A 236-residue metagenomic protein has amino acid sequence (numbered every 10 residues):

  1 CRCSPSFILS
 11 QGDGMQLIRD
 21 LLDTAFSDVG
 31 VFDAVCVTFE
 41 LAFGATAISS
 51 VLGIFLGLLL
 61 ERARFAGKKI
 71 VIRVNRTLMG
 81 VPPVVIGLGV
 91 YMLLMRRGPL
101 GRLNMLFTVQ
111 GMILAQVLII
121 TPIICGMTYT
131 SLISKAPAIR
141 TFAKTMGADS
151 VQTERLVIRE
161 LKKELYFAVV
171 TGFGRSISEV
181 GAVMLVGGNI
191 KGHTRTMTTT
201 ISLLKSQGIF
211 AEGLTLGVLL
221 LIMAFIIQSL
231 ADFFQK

Functional and structural regions predicted by a protein language model:
F7-S10, G14-M15, R19-D20, I86-V117 (+1 more regions): Membrane-interfacial helix termini and adjacent extracytoplasmic/periplasmic loops of multi-pass transporters
F7-T46, L59-A63, K68, V157 (+1 more regions): Periplasmic/extracellular loop-to-transmembrane helix junction in inner-membrane transport proteins
L17-G30, M184-F233: Interhelical loop and adjacent transmembrane-helix boundary motif in polytopic membrane transport permeases
G44-N75, S150, V157-I158, L230-F233: Transmembrane-helix boundary motif in ABC transporter permease subunits
T46-I54, L58, V84, L88 (+5 more regions): Hydrophobic positions within alpha-helical transmembrane segments of bacterial inner-membrane proteins
L106-T141, V157, A168-G172, S229: Membrane-cytosol interface at the C-terminal ends of specific transmembrane alpha-helices in multi-pass membrane
G126-R140, K144-G147, V151-L156, L214-K236: C-terminal transmembrane helix and the adjacent membrane-cytosol boundary/short C-terminal tail of inner/organellar
M127-T128, S150-A182: Transmembrane alpha-helices
